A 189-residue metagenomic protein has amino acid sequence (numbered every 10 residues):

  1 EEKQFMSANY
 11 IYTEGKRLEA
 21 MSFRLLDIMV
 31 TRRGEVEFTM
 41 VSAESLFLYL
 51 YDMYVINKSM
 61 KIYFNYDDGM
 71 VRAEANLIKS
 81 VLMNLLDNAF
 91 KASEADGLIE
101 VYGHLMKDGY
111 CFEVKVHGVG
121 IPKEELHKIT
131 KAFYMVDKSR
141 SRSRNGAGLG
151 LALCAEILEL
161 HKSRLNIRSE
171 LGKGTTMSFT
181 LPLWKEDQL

Functional and structural regions predicted by a protein language model:
T13-L18: Short alpha-helical segment of the dimerization/phosphotransfer core of two-component systems
R32-E37, Y66, M70-A73: Conserved micro-motifs of the catalytic ATP-binding
A89-F90: Short helix-loop "hinge" at the ATP-lid/N-box region of the Bergerat-fold HATPase_c
D96-D108: Short beta-strand/loop element within the Bergerat-fold HATPase_c
V116: Acidic ATP/Mg2+-coordinating residue in the GHKL
I121-M135: Short conserved segment of the HATPase_c
